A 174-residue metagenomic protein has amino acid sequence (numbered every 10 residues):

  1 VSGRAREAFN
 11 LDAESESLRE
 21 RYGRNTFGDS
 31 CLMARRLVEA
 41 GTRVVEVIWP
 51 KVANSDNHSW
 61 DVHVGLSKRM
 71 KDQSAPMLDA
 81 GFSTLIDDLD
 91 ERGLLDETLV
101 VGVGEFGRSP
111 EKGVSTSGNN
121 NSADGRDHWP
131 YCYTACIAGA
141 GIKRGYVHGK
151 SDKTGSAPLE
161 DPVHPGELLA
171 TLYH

Functional and structural regions predicted by a protein language model:
V1-H174: Ligand-binding pockets and gating/stacking loops
